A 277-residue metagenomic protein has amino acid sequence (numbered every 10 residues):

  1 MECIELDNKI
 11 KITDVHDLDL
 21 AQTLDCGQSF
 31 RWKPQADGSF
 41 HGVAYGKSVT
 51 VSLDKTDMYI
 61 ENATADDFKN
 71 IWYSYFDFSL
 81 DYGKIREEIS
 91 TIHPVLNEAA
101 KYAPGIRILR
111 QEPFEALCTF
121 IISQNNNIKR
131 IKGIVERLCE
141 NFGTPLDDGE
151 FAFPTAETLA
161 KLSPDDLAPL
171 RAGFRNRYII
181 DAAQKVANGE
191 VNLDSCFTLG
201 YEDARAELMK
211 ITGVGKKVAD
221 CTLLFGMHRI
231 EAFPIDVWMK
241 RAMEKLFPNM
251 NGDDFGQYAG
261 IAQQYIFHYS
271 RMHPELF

Functional and structural regions predicted by a protein language model:
M1-F277: HhH-family (HhH-GPD) DNA N-glycosylase catalytic core used in base-excision repair
